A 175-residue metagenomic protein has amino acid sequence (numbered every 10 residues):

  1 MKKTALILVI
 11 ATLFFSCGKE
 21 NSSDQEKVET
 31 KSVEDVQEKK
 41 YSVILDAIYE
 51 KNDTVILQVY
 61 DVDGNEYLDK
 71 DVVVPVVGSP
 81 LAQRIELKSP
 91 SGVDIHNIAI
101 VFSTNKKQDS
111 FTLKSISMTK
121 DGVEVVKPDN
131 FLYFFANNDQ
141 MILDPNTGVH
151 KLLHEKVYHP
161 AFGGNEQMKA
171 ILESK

Functional and structural regions predicted by a protein language model:
K2-L8: Sec-dependent signal peptide recognition, specifically the positively charged N-region followed immediately by
L13-S16: C-terminal motif of bacterial Sec signal peptides marking the signal peptidase cleavage site
G18-K27, Q58, V62-N65, V125-K175: Glycan-recognition and processing domains
Q37-I44, E50, P90-V101, G148-K151: Noncatalytic modules at the cell exterior or secretory-pathway interfaces, chiefly beta-strand-rich lectin/adhesion
K39-V76: Post-signal-peptide N-terminal segment of Sec-exported extracytoplasmic proteins
V62-G92, N137, M141-D144: Extracellular carbohydrate recognition and processing domains and analogous Trp-centered ligand-binding platforms
I100-K107, K156: Short beta-strand-plus-loop segments that form exposed binding edges in beta-rich domains
N105-S117: Extracellular carbohydrate recognition
